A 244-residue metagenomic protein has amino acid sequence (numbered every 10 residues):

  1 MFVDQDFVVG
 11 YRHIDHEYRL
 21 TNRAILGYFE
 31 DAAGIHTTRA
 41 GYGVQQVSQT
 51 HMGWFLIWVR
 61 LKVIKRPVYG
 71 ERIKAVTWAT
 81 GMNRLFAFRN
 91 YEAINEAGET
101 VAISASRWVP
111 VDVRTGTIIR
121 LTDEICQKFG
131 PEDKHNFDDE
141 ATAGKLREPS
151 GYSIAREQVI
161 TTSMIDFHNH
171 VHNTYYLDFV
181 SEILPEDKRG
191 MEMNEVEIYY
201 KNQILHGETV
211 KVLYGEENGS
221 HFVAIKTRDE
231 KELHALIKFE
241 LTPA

Functional and structural regions predicted by a protein language model:
M1-L56, I103-A105, D112-N194: Hot-dog-fold acyl-thioester-processing enzymes
V3-Q5, R60-I64, V68-K145, Y200 (+2 more regions): HotDog/MaoC-like acyl-thioester-processing domains
E71-R72, S150-I154, T209: Short coil-to-beta-strand transition motifs
